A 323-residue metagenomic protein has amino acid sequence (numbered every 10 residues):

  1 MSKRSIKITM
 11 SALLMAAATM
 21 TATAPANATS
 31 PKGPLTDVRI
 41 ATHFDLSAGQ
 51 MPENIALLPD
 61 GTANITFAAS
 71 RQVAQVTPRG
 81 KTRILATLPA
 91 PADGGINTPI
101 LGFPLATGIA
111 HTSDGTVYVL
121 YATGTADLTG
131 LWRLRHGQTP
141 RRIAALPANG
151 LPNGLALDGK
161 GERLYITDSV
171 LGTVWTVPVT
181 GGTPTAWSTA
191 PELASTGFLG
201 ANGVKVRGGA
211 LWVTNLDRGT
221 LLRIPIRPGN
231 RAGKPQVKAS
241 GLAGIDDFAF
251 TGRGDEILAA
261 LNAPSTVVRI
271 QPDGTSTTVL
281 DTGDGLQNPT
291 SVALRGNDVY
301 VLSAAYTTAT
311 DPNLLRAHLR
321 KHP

Functional and structural regions predicted by a protein language model:
M1-T29: Secretory targeting and sorting signals
T36-F44, T82-A90, R141-A145, P184-P191 (+2 more regions): Beta-propeller fold detector
D45-T62, P91-V117, Y121, L146-R163 (+6 more regions): Beta-rich, blade/repeat-based domains predominating in secreted/periplasmic proteins but also intracellular
N64-T87: Beta-propeller domains
A68, A122-G124, S169-V170, V179 (+3 more regions): Short loop/turn segments immediately following the C-termini of beta-strands
Q72-A74, T129-W132, T173-T176, T220-L222 (+2 more regions): A short loop-to-beta-strand structural motif that recurs across blades of beta-propeller domains
V76-K81, L134-T139, P178-G182, P225-N230 (+2 more regions): Short loop/turn segments that connect beta-strands within beta-propeller blades
A126-G159: Asp-box/WD-like beta-propeller blade repeats and closely related beta-sheet repeat scaffolds
